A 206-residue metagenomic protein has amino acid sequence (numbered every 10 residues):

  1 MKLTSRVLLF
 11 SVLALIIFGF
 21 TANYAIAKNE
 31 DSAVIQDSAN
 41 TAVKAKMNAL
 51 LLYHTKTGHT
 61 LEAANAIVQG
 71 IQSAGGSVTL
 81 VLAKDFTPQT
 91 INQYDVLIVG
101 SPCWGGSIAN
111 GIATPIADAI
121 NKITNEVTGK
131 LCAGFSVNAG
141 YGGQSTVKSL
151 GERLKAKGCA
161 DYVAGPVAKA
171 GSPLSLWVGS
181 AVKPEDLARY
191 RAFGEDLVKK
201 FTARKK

Functional and structural regions predicted by a protein language model:
M1-F10: Bacterial N-terminal signal peptides that target proteins for export
L9, N48-L50, T90: Generic hydrophobic-segment detector
V12-M47, H59-E62, Q69-V81, Q93-K206: FMN-binding flavodoxin-like domain, especially the glycine-rich phosphate-binding loop
L51-H59: Extracytoplasmic "Venus flytrap"
K84: N-terminal short beta-loop-beta anion/metal-coordinating cradle
T87-Q93: Short amphipathic alpha-helix with an adjacent loop that forms part of the alpha/beta core around
